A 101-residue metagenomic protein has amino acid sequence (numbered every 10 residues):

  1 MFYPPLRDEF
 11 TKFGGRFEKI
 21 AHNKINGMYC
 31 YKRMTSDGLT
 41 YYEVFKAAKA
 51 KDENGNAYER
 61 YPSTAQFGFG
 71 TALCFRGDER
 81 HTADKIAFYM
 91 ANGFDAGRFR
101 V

Functional and structural regions predicted by a protein language model:
M1-P62, F99: Short N-terminal "domain-start" leader segments that mark the transition from disordered tails or signal peptides into
V44, E79-A83: An aromatic-rich alpha-helical recognition segment common to small helix-rich domains
E59-R80: A short, exposed loop/beta-hairpin motif centered on an aromatic-Gly-Thr core
I86-R100: Short arginine-rich
